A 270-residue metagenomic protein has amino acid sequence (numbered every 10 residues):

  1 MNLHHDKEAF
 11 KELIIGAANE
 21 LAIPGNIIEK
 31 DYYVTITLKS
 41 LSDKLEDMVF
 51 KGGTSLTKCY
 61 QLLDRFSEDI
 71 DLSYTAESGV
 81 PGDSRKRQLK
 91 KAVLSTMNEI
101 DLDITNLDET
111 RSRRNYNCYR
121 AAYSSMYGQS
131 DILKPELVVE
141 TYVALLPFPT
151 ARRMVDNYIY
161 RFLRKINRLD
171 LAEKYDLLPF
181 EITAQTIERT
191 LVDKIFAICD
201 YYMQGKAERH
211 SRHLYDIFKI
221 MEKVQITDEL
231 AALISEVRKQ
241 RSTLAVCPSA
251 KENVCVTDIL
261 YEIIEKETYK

Functional and structural regions predicted by a protein language model:
M1-M48, K58-D64, T75-K270: Structured mid-to-C-terminal alpha-helical surface segments
G53: Active-site glycine-centered loops adjacent to acidic/histidine catalytic or metal-binding residues that shape
